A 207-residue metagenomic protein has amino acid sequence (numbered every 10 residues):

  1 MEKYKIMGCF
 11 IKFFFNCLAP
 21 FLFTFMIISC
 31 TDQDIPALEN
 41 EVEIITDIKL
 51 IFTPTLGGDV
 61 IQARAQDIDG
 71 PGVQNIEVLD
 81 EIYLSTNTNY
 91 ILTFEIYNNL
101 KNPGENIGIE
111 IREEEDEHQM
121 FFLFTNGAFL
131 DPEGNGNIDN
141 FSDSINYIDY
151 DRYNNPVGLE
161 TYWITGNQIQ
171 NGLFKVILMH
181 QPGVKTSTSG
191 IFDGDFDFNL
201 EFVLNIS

Functional and structural regions predicted by a protein language model:
M1-E2, T24-L50: Bacterial Sec-dependent N-terminal signal peptides
M1-I28: Sec-dependent bacterial lipoprotein signal peptides
T31-I35, E43, P103-N155: Extended, polar beta-sheet/loop recognition surfaces of beta-rich domains that mediate binding to diverse ligands
G57-S85: N-terminal edge beta-strand
Q74-I76, R152-E160: Aromatic sugar-binding surface patches on proteins that engage polysaccharides or sugar-phosphate polymers
L79-E113: Short, well-structured hydrophobic secondary-structure segments
I91-I96, E160-T188: Internal, hydrophobic beta-strand segments that form the core of beta-sheet-rich folds
G190-S207: Short beta-strand elements
